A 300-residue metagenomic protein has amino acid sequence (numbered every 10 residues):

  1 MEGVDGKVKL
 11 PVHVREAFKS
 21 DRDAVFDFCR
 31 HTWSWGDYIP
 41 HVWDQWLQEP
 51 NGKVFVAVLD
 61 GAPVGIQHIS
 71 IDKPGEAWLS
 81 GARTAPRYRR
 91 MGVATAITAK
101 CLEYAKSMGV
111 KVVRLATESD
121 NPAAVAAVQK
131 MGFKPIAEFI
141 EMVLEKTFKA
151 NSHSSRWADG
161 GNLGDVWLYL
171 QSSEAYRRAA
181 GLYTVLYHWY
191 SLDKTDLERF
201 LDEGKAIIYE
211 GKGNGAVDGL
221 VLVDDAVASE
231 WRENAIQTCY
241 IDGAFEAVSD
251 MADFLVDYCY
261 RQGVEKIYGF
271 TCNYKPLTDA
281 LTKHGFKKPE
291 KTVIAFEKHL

Functional and structural regions predicted by a protein language model:
R22, C29-H68, A175-I208, K212-G213: Active-site rim helix/loop that mediates acceptor-substrate recognition in acyltransferases
V56, A62-S70, W78, R83 (+1 more regions): Conserved beta-strand in the GNAT
I71, A116-E118, K134-F148, K287-H299: Conserved catalytic-core motifs of GNAT/GCN5-like acyltransferases
I71-L79, R89, D225-T238, K288-T292: A conserved beta-turn-beta hairpin within the catalytic core of GNAT-like acetyltransferases that forms part
T84, R90-E103, A126, K130 (+1 more regions): Conserved acetyl-CoA-binding loop-helix of GNAT-fold acetyltransferases
T95, S119-A137, N273-P289: Conserved active-site alpha-helix within GNAT-family acetyltransferase domains
T98, A105-D120, A127, R261-C272: Conserved GNAT acetyl-CoA-binding A-motif
M131-E230: Amide-forming acyltransferase catalytic core, primarily the GNAT-like/NAT-type and related acyltransferase folds
